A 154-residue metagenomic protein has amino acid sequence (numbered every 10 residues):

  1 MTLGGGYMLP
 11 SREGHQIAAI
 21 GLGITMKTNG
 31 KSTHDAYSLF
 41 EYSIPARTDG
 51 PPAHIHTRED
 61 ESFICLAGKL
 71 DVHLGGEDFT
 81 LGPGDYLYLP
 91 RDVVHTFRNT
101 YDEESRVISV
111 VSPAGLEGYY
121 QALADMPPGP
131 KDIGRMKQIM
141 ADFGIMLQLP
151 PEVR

Functional and structural regions predicted by a protein language model:
L9-P10, G76-D92: Short acidic-glycine-tyrosine-enriched beta hairpin
Q16-A53, D60: A short glycine-rich, His/Asp/Glu-containing loop-to-beta-strand
G23, S62, K69-D71, D78 (+2 more regions): Structural motif
D35, R91-E117: Ligand-binding loop in jelly-roll beta-barrel domains
E41-P45, I55-H73, V110: Short, conserved beta-strand element in jelly-roll/cupin
D49, H56, L70, G118 (+1 more regions): Hydrophobic small-molecule pocket/channel-lining residues, especially in calycin-type beta-barrels
A53, L74-G75, H95-F97: Soluble, non-transmembrane catalytic domains of enzymes that act on hydrophobic metabolites at membranes
Q121-R154: Acidic/histidine-enriched, glycine/proline-rich intrinsically disordered or flexible terminal extensions
